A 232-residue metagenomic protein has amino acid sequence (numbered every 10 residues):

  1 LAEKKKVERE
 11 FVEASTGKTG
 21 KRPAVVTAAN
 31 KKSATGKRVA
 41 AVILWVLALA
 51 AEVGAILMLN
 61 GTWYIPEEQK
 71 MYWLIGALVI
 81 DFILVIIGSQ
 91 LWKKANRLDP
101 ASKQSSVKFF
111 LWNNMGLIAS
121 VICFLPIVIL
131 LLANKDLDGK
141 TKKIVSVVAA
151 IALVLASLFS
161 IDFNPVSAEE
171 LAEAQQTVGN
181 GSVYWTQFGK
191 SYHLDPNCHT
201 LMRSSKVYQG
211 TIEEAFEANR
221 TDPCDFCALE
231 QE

Functional and structural regions predicted by a protein language model:
L1-I86: Membrane-anchoring hydrophobic segments
E68-K70, I75, A101-S102, K143-V147: Membrane-interfacial helix-loop segments of redox and metal-homeostasis proteins, especially TM-loop-TM junctions
W73, N96-L117: Loop-to-transmembrane helix junctions at the membrane interface
I83-D99: Membrane-water interface of transmembrane alpha-helices
F110-L132: Hydrophobic, aromatic-rich membrane-embedded alpha-helical segments
I127-K143: Membrane-helix boundary connector in multi-pass membrane proteins
G139-P165: Internal/C-terminal transmembrane anchor helices
L158-E232: Mature, structured domains enriched in cysteine- and short glycine motifs
